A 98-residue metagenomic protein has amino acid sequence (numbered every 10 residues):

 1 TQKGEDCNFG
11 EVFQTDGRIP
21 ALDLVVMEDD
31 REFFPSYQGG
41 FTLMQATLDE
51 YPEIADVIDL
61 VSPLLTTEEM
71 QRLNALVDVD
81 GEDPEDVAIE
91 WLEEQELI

Functional and structural regions predicted by a protein language model:
Q2-F9, G17-R31: Ligand-binding "clamshell"
G10, G39-F41, I58: Long, contiguous hydrophobic alpha-helical segments, chiefly transmembrane helices and signal peptides
F13-T15, Q45: Short secondary-structure boundary segments
D16-A21, Y37-F41: Short, basic, helix/turn surface patches
E28, L43-Q45, S62: Pocket-edge structural micro-motifs
D29-G39: Short Pro/Gly-enriched coil loops immediately N-terminal to beta-strands
Y37-Y51: A bilobed periplasmic-binding-protein/Venus flytrap-type ligand-binding module shared by bacterial periplasmic
P52-L97: Ligand-binding clefts/hinges and TM-proximal coupling segments of bilobed small-molecule sensing domains
